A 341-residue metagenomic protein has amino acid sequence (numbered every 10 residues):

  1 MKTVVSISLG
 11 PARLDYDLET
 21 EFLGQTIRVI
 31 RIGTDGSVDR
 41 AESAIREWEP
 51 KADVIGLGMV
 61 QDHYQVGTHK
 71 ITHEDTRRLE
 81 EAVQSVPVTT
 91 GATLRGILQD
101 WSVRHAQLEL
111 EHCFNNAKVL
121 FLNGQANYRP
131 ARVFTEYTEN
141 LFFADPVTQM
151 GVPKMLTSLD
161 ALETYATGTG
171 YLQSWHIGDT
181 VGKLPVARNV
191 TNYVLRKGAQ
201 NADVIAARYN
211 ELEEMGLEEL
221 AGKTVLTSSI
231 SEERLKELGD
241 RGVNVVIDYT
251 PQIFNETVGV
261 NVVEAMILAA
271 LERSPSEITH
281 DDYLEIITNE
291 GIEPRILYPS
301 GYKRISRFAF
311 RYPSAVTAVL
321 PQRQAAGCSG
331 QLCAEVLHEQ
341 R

Functional and structural regions predicted by a protein language model:
K2-H112, A207-R208, A221-S229, N244-Q252 (+5 more regions): Metallocofactor- and cofactor-centric catalytic cores in central/energy metabolism, strongly enriched
V60, G124-N127, Y209-L212, S229-E233: Short, polar loop motifs at secondary-structure junctions
V66-T68, K118-V119, G170-A187, G259-R295: Extended, charge-rich low-complexity interaction segments
V88-V152: Hydrophobic alpha-helical segments and helix pairs
Q149-V204, N210, L220: Active-site rim loops that border cofactor/substrate pockets in soluble metabolic enzymes
M150-T157, R234-R241, F254-V262: Short, charged, surface-exposed secondary-structure boundary motifs
M215-E218: Short, T/G/N/S-enriched strand-turn elements that build extracellular solenoid repeat scaffolds
S306-Q340: N-terminal low-complexity segments that are often proline-rich with Ser/Thr-Pro
